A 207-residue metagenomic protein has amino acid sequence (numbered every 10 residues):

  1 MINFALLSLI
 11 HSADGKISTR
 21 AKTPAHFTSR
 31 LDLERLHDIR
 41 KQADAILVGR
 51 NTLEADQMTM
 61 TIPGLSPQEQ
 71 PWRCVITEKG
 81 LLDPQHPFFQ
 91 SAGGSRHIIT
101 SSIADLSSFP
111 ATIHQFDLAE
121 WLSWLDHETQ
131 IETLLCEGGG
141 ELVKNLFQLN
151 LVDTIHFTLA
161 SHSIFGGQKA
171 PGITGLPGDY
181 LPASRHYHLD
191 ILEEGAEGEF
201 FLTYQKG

Functional and structural regions predicted by a protein language model:
M1-G207: Enzymes that bind and transform nitrogen-containing heteroaromatic metabolites
